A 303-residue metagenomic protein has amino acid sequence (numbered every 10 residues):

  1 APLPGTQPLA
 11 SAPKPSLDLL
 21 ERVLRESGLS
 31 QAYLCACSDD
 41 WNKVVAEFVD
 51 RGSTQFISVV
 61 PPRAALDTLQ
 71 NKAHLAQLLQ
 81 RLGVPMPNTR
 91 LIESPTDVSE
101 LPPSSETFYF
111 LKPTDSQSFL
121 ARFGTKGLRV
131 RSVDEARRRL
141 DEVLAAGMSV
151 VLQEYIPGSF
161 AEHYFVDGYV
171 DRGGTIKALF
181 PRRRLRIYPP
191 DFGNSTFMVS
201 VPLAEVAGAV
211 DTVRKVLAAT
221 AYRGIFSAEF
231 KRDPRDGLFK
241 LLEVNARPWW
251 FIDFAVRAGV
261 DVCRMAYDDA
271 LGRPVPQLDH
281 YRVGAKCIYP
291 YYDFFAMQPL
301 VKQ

Functional and structural regions predicted by a protein language model:
P2-V23: Glycine-rich, highly charged phosphate/nucleotide-binding loops
S11-A12, C37-D40, Y155: Structural motif
S27-Q70, P85-N88: A short, GP-enriched loop/loop-strand-helix hinge that lies immediately N-terminal to, or at the N-terminal rim
L66-I156, R172-G173, A207: Active-site nucleotide/adenylate-binding loops and adjacent lid/helix of ATP-dependent enzymes
Y109, K177, L238-E243: Protein kinase-like catalytic core scaffold
R131-R138, E154-A221, N245-A270: ATP-dependent carboxylate/phosphate-activation module, predominantly the ATP-grasp catalytic core and closely related
Q153-E154, R223-R235: A short glycine-rich, hydrophobically flanked beta-strand micro-motif that places a catalytic Asp/Glu for divalent metal
D268-Q303: Peripheral (often C-terminal) accessory segments that flank ATP-dependent C-N-forming ligase machineries
